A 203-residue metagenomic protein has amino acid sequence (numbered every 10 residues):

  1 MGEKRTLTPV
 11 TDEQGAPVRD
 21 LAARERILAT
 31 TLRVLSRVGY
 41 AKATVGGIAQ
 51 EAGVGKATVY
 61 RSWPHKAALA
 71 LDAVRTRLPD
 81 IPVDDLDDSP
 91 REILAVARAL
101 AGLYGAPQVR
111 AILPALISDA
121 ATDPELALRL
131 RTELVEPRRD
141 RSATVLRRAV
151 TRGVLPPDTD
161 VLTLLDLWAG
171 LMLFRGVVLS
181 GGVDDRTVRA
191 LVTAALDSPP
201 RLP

Functional and structural regions predicted by a protein language model:
M1-Q14, A95, R147-R148, L167 (+2 more regions): C-terminal peripheral helix-coil segments that are non-catalytic and often amphipathic
M1-V38, K42-E51, A57, A68 (+1 more regions): Basic, helix-initiating cap at the start of DNA-binding domains
V74-D80: Short, basic, alpha-helical segments at the C-terminal edge of helix-turn-helix-like DNA-binding modules
I81-L113: Hydrophobic alpha-helical connector segments
R98-G105, L113-T122, V192-L196: Helix-loop "lid/cap" segments that line or gate small-molecule binding pockets
P107, A111, E125-T151: Amphipathic alpha-helical packing segments from all-alpha helical-bundle domains
R129-L134, T151-L167, D185-R186: All-alpha amphipathic helical-bundle segments outside canonical DNA-binding/catalytic cores that form hydrophobic
